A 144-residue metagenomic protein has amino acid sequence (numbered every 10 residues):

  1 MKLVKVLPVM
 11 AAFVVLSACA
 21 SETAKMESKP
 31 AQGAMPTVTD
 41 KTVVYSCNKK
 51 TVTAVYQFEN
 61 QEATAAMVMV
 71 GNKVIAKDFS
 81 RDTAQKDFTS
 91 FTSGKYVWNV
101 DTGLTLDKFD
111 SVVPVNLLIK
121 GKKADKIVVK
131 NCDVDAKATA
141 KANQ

Functional and structural regions predicted by a protein language model:
M1-P8: Bacterial N-terminal signal peptides that target proteins for export
V15-A18: C-terminal motif of bacterial Sec signal peptides marking the signal peptidase cleavage site
A20-T23: Bacterial signal peptide processing site
S28-N48: Post-signal peptide N-terminal segment of mature Sec-exported envelope proteins
T53-V100: Mature extracytoplasmic domains of secretory-pathway proteins
D87-P114, L118-I119: Helix-rich interaction surfaces within compact, conserved domain-sized segments that mediate assembly or partner
K108-Q144: C-terminal partner/receptor-binding element of secreted or periplasmic proteins
